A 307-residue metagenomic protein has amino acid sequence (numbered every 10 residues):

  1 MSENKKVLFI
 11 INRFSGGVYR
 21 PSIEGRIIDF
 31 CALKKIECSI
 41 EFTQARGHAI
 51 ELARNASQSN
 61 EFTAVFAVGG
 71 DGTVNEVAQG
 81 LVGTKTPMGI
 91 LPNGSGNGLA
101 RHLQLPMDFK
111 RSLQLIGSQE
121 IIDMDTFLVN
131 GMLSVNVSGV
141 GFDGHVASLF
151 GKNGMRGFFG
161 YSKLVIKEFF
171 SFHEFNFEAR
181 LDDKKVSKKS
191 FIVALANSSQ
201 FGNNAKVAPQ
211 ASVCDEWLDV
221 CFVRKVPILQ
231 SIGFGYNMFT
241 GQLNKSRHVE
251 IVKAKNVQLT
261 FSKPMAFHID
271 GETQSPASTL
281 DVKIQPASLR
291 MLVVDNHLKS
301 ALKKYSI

Functional and structural regions predicted by a protein language model:
M1-V65, L298, K304-I307: ATP/NTP phosphate-donor binding region
I10, L33-K34, G83-P87, L91-L195: Catalytic core of DAGKc-family lipid kinases
R13, V68-G70, N93: Glycine-rich beta-strand-to-loop/alpha-helix junction loops that act as flexible
R20-P21, L181, S187, S212 (+1 more regions): ATP/nucleoside-binding phosphotransfer catalytic cores, i.e., glycine-rich phosphate-binding loops
A49, D71, V193: Short conserved active-site loop signatures built around small residues
T73-T86: Short Gly/Thr/Asp-enriched flexible loops that form oxyanion-binding sites at enzyme active sites
G139, D143, A194-A208, T273: Glycine-rich phosphate/pyrophosphate-binding beta-alpha loops
G154-G160, P209-Q230: Gly/Ser/Thr-rich active-site loops/lids in small-molecule metabolic enzymes that frequently grip phosphoryl groups
